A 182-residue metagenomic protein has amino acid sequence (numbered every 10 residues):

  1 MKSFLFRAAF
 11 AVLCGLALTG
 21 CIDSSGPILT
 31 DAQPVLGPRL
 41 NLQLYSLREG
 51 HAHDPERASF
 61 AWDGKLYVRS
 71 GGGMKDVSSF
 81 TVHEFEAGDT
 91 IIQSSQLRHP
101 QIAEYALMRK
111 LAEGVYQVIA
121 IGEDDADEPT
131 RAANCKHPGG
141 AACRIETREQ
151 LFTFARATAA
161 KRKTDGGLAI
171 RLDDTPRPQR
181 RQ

Functional and structural regions predicted by a protein language model:
M1-A9: Bacterial N-terminal signal peptides that target proteins for export
V12-L13: Eukaryotic, compositionally biased intrinsically disordered regions
A17-G20: C-terminal motif of bacterial Sec signal peptides marking the signal peptidase cleavage site
I22-R39, S46-Q182: Calycin-type beta-barrel ligand-binding domains and close structural analogs
